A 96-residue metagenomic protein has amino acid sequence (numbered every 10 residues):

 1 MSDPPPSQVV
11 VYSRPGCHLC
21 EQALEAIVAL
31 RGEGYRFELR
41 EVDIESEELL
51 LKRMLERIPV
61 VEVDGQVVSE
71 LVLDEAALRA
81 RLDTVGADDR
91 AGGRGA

Functional and structural regions predicted by a protein language model:
M1-S7, D89-A96: Proteins that catalyze or organize thiol-disulfide redox chemistry and the adjacent proteostasis machinery handling
S2-A29: Local sequence-structure signature of Cys/Sec-based thiol-disulfide redox active-site neighborhoods
G32: Arginine/glycine-rich "motif VI" loop of SF2 helicases in the C-terminal RecA-like domain
R36-E48: Thiol-based oxidoreductase modules, predominantly thioredoxin-like and allied folds used for disulfide exchange
L51-R53: Short glycine-biased active-site loop of nucleotidyltransferases that positions the nucleotide triphosphate and helps
L55-V61: Structural micro-motif
V63-R94: Non-catalytic, surface beta->alpha helical segment in thiol-disulfide oxidoreductase systems
